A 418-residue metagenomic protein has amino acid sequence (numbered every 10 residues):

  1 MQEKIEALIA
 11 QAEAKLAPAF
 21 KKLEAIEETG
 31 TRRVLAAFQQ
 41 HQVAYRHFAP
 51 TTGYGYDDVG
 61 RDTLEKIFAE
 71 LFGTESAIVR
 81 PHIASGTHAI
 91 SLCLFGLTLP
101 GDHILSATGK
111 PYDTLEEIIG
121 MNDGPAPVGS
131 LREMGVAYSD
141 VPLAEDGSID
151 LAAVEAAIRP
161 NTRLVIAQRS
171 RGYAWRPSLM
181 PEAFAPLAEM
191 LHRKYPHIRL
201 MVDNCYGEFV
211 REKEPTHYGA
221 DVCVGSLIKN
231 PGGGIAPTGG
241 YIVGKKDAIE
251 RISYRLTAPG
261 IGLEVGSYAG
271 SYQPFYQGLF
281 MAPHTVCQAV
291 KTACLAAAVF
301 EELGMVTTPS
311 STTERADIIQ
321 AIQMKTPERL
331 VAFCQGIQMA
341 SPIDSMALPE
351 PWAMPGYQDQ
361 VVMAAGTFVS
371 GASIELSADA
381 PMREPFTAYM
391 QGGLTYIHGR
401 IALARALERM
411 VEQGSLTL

Functional and structural regions predicted by a protein language model:
Q2-A19, E24, V34-Q40, A44-H47 (+7 more regions): Conserved PLP-enzyme active-site core in the AAT-like
E27-T31: Acidic, PIN/NYN-like endoribonuclease modules and their adjacent C-terminal/linker elements
H47, T51, I78-P81, I318-Q323: Short glycine-rich or small-residue beta-strand-to-loop segments that form or flank ligand, phosphate, metal/Fe-S
F48-I78: Active-site-flanking structural segment that lines cofactor/substrate pockets
S76-I78, D102-L105, S139, R163-L164 (+7 more regions): Structural motif
E301-L418: Conserved C-terminal alpha-helix-loop-beta "cap" of PLP-dependent enzymes that closes/shapes the active-site mouth
